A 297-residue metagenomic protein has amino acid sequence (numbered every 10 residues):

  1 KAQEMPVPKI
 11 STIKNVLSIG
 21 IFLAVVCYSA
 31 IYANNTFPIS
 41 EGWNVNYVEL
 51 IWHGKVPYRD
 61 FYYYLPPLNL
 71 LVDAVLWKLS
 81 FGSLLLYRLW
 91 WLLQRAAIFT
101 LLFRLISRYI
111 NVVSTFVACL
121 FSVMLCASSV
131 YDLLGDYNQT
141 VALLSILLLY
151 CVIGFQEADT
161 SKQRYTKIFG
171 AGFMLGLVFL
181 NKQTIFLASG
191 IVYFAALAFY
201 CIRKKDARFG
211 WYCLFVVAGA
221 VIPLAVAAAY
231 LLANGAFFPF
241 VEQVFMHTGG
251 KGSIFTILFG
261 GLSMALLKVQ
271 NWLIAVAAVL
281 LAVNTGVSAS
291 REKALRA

Functional and structural regions predicted by a protein language model:
P8, A188-V221, L232, T285-A289 (+1 more regions): Perimembrane helix-loop-helix junctions
P67, L71, S80-T100: Loop-to-helix entry region of an early transmembrane alpha helix in multi-pass inner-membrane enzymes
L89-N111, L147-Y150: Transmembrane-helix motifs of polytopic, lipid-linked glycan transferases
L102-L125, L143, K162, T166: Transmembrane-helix signature of polytopic, membrane-embedded enzymes that assemble or transfer cell-envelope glycans
I110, I146-G170, W272-A275, V279-L295: Membrane-interface transmembrane helices that cradle and orient dolichyl/undecaprenyl
Y131-V141: Short acidic/glycine- and proline-prone juxtamembrane loop motifs at membrane-interface regions of multi-pass membrane
R164-I185, S189-F194, I222: Membrane-interface alpha helices of multi-pass inner-membrane proteins
W211-F255, L267-K268: Membrane-lumen/periplasm interface segments of specific transmembrane helices in polyprenyl phosphate-linked
